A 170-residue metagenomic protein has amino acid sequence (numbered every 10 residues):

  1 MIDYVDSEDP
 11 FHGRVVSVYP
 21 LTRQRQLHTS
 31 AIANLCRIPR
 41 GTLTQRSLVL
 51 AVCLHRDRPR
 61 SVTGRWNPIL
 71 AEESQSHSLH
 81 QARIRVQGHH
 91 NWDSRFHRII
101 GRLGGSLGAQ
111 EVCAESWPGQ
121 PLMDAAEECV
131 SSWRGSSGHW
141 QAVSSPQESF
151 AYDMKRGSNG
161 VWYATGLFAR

Functional and structural regions predicted by a protein language model:
M1-D9, F96-R170: A well-ordered secondary-structure block
M1-R83, S145-R170: N-terminal targeting leaders of exported, membrane, and organelle-targeted proteins
T63-G64, G88, L107: Residue-level detector of short coil/turn "hinge" positions at structural boundaries
E72-R102: Conserved alpha-helical segments that form or flank metal/cofactor-binding pockets of metalloenzymes
